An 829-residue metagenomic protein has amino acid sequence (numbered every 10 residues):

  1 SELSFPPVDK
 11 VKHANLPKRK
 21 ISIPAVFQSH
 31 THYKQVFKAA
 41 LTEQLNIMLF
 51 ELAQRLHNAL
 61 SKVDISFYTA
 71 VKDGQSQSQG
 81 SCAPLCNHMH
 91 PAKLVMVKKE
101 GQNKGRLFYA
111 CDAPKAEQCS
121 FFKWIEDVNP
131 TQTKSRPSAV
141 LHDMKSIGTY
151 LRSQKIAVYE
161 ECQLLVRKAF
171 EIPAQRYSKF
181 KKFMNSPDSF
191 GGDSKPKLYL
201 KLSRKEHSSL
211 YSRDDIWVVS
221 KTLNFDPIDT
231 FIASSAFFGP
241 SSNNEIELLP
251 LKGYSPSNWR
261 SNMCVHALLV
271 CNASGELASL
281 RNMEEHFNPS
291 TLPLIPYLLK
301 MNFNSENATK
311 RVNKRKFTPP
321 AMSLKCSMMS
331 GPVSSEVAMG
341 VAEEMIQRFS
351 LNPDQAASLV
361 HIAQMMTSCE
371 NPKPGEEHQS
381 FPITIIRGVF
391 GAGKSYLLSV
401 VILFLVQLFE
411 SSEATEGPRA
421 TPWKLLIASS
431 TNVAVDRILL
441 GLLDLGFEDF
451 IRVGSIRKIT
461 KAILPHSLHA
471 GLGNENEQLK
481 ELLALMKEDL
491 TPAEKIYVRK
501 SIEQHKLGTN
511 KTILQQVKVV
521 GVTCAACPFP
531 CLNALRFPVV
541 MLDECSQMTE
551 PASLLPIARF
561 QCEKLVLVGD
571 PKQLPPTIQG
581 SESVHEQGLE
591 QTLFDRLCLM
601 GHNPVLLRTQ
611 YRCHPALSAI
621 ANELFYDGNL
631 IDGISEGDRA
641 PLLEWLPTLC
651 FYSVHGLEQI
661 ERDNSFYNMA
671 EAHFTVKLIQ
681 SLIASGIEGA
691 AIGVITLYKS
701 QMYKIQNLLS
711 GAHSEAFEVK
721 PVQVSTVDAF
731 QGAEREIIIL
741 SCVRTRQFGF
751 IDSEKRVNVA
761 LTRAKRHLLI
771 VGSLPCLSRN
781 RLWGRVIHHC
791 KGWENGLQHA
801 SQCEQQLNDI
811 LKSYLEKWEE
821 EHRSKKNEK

Functional and structural regions predicted by a protein language model:
S1-Y68, T133-E161, K168, E206-L210 (+7 more regions): Conserved helicase ATPase core
Q54-A110, A116-Q118, D127-Q347, S411 (+2 more regions): Conserved ASCE P-loop ATPase motor domains encompassing nucleic-acid-directed helicases/translocases
A70-D73, A92-K98, L202-E206, S220-K221 (+11 more regions): Eukaryotic intrinsically disordered and solvent-exposed regulatory patches
C82-P84, H88-H90, K104-L107, S194-L198 (+19 more regions): Core residues of folded domains in eukaryotic genome-function proteins
S209-Y211, S350-L359, K394-L398, Y667-T675: Phosphate/oxyanion-binding active-site loops and adjacent basic polyanion-contact surfaces
S235-A236, N352-G471, S501-E503, K511-Y626 (+2 more regions): ASCE P-loop NTPase helicase motor core
V341-D354, D663: Dynamic helix-loop-helix/coil hinge segments at AAA+ ATPase domain boundaries and subdomain interfaces
I456, A525-K829: Conserved helicase motor core of SF1/SF2 NTP-dependent helicases
